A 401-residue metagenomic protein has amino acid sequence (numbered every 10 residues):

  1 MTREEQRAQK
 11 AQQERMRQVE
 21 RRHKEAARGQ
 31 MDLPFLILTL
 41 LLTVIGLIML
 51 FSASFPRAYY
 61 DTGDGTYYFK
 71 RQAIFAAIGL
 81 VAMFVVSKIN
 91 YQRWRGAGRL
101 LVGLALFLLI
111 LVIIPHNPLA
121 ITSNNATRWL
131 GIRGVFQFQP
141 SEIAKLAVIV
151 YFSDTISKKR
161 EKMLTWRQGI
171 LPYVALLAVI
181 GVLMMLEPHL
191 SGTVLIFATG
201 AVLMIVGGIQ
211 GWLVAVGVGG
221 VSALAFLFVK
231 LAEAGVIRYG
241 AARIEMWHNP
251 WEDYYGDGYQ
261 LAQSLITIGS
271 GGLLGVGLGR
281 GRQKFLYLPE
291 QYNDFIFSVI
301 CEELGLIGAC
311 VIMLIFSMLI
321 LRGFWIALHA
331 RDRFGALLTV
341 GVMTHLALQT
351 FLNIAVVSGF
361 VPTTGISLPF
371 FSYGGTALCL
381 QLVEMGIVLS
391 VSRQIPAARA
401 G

Functional and structural regions predicted by a protein language model:
T2, V174-M204, L231-A234, L304-G308: Helix-loop-helix junctions and helix-breaking kinks within/between transmembrane helices of multi-pass membrane
T2-I37, L41-L42, I48-P188, I354-P369 (+3 more regions): Membrane-helix boundary/helix-loop-helix interface segments in multi-pass membrane proteins
I74-A82, E303-G323: Hydrophobic alpha-helical transmembrane segments
G103-V112, P172-I180, L203, V221-V229 (+1 more regions): Small-residue-rich segments of transmembrane alpha-helices in multi-pass membrane proteins, especially helix faces
A120-Q137, A215-V311, R331-G335: Hydrophobic, glycine- and aromatic-enriched re-entrant/interface helices and adjoining loop segments
T193-I205, G219-S222, S317, M385-G386: Hydrophobic transmembrane alpha-helices of multi-pass, membrane-embedded glycosylation machinery
T267, R322-H329: Small-residue-rich helix-loop
A327-G365, F371: Loop-to-helix entry and N-terminal half of a specific, functionally important transmembrane alpha helix in multi-pass
